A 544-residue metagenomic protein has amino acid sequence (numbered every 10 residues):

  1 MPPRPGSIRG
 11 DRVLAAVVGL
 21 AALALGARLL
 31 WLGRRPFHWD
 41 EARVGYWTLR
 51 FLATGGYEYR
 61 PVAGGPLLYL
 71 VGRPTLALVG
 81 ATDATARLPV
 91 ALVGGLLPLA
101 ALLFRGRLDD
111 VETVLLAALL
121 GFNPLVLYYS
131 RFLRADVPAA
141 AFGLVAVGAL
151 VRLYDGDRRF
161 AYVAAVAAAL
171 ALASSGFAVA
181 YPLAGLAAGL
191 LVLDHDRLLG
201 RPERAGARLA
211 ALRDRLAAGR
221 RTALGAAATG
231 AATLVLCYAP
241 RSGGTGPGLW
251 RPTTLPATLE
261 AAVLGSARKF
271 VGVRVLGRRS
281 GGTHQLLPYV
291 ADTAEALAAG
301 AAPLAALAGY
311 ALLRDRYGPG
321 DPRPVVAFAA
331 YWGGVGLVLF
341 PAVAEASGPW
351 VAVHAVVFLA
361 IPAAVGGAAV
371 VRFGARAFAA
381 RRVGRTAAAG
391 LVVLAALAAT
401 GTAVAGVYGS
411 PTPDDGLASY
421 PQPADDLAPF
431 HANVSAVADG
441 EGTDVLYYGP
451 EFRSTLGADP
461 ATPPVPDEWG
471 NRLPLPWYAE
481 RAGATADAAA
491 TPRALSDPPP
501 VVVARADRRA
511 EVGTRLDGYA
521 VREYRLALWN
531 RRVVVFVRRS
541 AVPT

Functional and structural regions predicted by a protein language model:
M1-P247, S266-F378: Membrane-integral, polyisoprenol-dependent glycosyltransferases of the GT-C/oligosaccharyltransferase superfamily
F51-G55, L78, F358, V434-E441 (+1 more regions): Sec/Tat-exported extracytoplasmic proteins
A227-A228, A436-G442, R493-P498: Flexible, charged surface loops at secondary-structure boundaries
V370-G409: Signature aromatic-anchored transmembrane alpha helix within multi-pass, membrane-resident enzymes that catalyze glycan
L397-P474: Membrane-proximal, lumen/periplasm-facing interface regions of secretory-pathway glyco- and lipid-modifying enzymes
P450-D507, L516: Soluble catalytic regions of membrane-associated enzymes that act on cell-envelope and secretory-pathway components
P492-T544: Aromatic/acidic, Gly/Pro-rich catalytic loop(s) in extracytoplasmic/lumenal soluble domains of multi-pass membrane
